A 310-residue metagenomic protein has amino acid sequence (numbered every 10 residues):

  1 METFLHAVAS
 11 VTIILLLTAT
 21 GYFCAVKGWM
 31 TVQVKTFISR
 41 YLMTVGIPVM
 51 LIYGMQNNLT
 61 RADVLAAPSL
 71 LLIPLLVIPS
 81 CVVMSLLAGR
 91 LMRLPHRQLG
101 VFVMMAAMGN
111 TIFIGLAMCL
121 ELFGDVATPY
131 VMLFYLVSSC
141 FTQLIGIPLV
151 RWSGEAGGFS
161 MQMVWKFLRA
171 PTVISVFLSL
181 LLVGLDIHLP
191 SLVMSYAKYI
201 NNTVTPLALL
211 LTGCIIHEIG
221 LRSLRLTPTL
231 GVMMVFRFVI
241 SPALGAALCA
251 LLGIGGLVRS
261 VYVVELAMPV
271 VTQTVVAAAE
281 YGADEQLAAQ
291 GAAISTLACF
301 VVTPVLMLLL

Functional and structural regions predicted by a protein language model:
M1-L310: Alpha-helical transmembrane segments of multi-pass small-molecule/ion transporters
